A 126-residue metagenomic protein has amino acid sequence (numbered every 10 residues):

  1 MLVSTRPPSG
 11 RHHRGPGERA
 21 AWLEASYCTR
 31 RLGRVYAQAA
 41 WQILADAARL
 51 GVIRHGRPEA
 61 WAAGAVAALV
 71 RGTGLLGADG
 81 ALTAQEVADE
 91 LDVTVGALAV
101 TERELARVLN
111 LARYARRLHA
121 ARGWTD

Functional and structural regions predicted by a protein language model:
M1-D126: Non-catalytic, interaction-prone regions of core transcription and DNA-replication machinery
